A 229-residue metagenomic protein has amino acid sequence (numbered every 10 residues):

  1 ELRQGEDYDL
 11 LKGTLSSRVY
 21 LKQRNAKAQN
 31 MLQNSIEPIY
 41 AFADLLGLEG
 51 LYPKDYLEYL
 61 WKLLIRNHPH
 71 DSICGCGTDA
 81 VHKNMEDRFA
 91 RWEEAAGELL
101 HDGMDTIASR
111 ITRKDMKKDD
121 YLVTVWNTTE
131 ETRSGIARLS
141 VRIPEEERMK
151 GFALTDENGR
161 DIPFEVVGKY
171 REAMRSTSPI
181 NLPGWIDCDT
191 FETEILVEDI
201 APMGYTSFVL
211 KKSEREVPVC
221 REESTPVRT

Functional and structural regions predicted by a protein language model:
E1-V125, G135, P144, G151 (+2 more regions): Catalytic-domain carbohydrate-binding cleft regions of carbohydrate-active enzymes
V125-N127, L182-W185: Short, flexible, solvent-exposed loop/turn segments with mixed acidic/basic and small polar residues
T128-T132, E147, K211-T229: Beta-strand-rich N-terminal accessory domains
T132-R138: Contiguous beta-strand segments within globular domains
S140-R142, Y170-R171, K212-S213: Short secondary-structure boundary/capping segments
W185-F191: Short, structured beta-strand/loop micro-motifs enriched in basic residues and often containing a Trp
